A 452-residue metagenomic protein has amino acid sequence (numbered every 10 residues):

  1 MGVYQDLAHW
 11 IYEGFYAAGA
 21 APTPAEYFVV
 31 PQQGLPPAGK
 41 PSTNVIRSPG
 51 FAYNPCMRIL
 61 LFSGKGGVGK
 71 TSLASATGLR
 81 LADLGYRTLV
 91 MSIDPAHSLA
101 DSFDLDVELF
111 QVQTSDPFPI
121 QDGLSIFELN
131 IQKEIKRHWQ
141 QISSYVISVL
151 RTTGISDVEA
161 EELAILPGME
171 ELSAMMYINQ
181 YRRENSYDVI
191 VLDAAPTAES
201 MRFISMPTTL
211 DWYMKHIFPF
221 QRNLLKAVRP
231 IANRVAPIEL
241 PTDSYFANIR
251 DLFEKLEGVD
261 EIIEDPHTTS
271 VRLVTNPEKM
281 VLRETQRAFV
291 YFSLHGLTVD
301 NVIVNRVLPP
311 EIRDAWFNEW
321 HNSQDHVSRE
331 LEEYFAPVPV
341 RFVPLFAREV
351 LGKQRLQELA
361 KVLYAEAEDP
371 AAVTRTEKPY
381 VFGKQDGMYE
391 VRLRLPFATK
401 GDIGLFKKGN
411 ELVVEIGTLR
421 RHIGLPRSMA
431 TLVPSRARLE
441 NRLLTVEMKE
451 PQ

Functional and structural regions predicted by a protein language model:
Y27, Q33, P41: Cationic, low-complexity basic patches in intrinsically disordered or flexible, solvent-exposed regions
T43, G50-Y53: Short, positively charged and aromatic/hydrophobic N-terminal segments
G50, F253-K400, V413, T418-R420 (+3 more regions): C-terminal lobe/tail of nucleotide-utilizing enzymes
C56-V68, S72-E257: Nucleotide-state-sensitive switch-loop elements of NTP-binding domains
K384, K407-K408, L439: Generic beta-strand structural signal
G401, A430-E450: Beta-rich strand-turn-strand
